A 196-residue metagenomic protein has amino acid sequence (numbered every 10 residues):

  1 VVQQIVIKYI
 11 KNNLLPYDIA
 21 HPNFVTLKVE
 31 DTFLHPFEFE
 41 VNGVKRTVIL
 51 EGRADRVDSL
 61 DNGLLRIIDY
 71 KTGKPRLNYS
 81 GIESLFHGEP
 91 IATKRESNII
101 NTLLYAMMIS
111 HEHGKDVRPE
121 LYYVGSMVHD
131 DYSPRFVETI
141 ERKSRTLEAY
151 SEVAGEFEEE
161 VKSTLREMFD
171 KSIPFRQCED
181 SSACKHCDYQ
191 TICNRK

Functional and structural regions predicted by a protein language model:
V1-K196: RecB-family 4Fe-4S metal-dependent nuclease core
